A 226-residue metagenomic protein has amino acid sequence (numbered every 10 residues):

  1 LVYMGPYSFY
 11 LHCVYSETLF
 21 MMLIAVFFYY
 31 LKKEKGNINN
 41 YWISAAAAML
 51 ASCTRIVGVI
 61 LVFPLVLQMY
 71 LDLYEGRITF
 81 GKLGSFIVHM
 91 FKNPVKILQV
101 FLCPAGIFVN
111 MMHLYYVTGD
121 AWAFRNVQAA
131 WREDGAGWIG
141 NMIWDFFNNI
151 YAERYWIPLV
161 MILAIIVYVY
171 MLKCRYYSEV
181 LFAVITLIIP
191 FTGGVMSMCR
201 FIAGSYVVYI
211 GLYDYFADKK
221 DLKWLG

Functional and structural regions predicted by a protein language model:
L1-L31, Y41, L50-L61, C199-Y206: Multi-pass, polyprenyl lipid-linked donor-dependent membrane glycosyltransferases
G5-P6, S44-A47, I162-V167, A183-P190 (+1 more regions): Hydrophobic, membrane-inserted alpha-helices
Y7-H12, N110-L114, F182-S197, G211: Transmembrane-helix signature of polytopic, lipid-linked glycan biosynthesis machinery
V26-K33, P64-D72, V167, Y206-K223: Transmembrane alpha-helices and membrane-interface helical segments of multi-pass integral membrane enzymes
E34-I43, Y151-Y155, C174-V180, K219-W224: Membrane-helix interface segments
L50-A51, G58-F182: Membrane-lumen/periplasm interface segments of specific transmembrane helices in polyprenyl phosphate-linked
V100-P104, D218-G226: Signature aromatic-anchored transmembrane alpha helix within multi-pass, membrane-resident enzymes that catalyze glycan
Y170-T192, F201, S205, L225: Transmembrane alpha-helix segments characteristic of polytopic inner-membrane glycan-assembly/cell-envelope
